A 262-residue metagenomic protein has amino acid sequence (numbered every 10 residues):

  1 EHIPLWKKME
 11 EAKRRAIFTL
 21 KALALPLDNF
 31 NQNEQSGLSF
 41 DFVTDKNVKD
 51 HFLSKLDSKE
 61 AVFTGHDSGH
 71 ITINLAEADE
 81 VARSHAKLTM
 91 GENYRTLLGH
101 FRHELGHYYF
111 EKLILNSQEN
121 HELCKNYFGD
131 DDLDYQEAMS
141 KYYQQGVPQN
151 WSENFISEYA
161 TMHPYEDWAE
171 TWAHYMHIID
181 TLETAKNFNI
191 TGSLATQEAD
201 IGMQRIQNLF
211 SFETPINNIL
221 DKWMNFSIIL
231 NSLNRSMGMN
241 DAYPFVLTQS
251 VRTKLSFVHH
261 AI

Functional and structural regions predicted by a protein language model:
I3-E80, G91: Auxiliary, metal-adjacent structural segments of Zn-dependent hydrolase domains
K8-A12, Y94, L98, R102 (+2 more regions): Hydrophobic (often cysteine-bearing) scaffold residues that line and stabilize catalytic clefts of nucleotide/cofactor
K21-L25, Y109-E119, A173-T181, R235-G238: Hydrophobic/aromatic-lined pockets within catalytic cores
I73-S84, E137-W151, I201-G202: Active-site-adjacent bridging/hinge elements
V81-F101: Short pre-active-site segment immediately N-terminal to the catalytic Zn-binding motif
R95-L115, A169: Active-site recognition of the HExxH zinc-binding catalytic motif
N126-Y165, E170-T171: Acidic/histidine-rich catalytic neighborhood
A160-I262: Pan-zinc metallopeptidase signature
